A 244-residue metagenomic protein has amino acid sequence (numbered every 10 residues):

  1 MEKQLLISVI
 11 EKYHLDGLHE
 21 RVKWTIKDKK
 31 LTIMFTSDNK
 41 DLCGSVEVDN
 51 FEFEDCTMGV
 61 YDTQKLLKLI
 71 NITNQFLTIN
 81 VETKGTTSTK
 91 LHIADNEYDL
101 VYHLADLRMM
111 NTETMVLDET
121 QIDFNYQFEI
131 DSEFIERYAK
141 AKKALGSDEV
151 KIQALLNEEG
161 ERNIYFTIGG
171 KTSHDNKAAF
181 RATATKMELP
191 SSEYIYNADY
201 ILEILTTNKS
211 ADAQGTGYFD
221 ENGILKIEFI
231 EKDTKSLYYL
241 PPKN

Functional and structural regions predicted by a protein language model:
M1-H103, Q121-N244: DNA polymerase processivity clamps
H103-T114: Short, well-ordered, aromatic-rich surface patches in folded extracellular/luminal domains
